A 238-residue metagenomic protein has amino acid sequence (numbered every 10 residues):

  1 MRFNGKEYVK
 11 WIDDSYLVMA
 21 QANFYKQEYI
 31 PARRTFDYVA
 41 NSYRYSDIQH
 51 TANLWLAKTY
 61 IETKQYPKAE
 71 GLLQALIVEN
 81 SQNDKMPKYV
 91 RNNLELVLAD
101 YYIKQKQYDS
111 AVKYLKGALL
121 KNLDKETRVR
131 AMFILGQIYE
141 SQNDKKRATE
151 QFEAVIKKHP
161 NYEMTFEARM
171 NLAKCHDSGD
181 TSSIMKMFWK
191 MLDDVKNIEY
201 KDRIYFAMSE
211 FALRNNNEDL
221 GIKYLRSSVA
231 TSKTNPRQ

Functional and structural regions predicted by a protein language model:
M1-Q238: Acidic, polar-rich low-complexity tracts and alpha-helical solenoid repeat scaffolds
